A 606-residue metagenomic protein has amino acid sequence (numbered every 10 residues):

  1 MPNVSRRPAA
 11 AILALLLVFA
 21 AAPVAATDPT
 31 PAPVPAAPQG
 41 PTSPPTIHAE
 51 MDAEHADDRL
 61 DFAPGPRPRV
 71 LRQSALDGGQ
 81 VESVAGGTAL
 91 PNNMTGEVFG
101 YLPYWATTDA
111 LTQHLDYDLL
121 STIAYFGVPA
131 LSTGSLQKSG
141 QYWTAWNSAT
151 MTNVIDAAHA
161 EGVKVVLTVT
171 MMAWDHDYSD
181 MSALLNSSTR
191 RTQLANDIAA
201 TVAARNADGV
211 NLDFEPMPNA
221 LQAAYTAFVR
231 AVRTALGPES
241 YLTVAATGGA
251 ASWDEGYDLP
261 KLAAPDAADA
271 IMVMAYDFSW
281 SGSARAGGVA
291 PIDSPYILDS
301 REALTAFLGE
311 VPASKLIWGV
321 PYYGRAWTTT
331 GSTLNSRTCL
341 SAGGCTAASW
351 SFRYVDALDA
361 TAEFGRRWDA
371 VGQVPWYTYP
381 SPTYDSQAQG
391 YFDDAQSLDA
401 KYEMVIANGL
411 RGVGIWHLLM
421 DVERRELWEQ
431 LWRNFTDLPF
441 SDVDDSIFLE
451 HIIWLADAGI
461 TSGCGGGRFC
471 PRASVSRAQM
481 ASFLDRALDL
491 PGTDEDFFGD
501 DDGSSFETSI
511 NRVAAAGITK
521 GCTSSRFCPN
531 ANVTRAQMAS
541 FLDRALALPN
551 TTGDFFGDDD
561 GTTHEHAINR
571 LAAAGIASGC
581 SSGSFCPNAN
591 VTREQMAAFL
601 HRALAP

Functional and structural regions predicted by a protein language model:
A11-A20: Bacterial N-terminal signal peptides
P33-I198: Glycan-recognition patch characteristic of GH18 chitinases/ENGases and related GlcNAc/peptidoglycan-binding proteins
D57-A89, V320-M404, Q430-F435: Glycan-binding loop/region signatures in secreted carbohydrate-active enzymes
P103-Y117, N186-A203, A250-L262, D393-I406: Short, acidic/polar
I123, L212, V232, I271 (+3 more regions): Conserved, mostly hydrophobic/aromatic
G127, L194-A224, V273-F278: Active-site groove signature of glycoside hydrolases
T133-A149, M217-A357: Substrate-binding surface in catalytic domains of secreted glycosidases
T436-I447, S462-S509, A515, T519-A536 (+4 more regions): Feature responds to low-complexity, polar/acidic, surface-exposed segments characteristic of secreted/exported proteins
